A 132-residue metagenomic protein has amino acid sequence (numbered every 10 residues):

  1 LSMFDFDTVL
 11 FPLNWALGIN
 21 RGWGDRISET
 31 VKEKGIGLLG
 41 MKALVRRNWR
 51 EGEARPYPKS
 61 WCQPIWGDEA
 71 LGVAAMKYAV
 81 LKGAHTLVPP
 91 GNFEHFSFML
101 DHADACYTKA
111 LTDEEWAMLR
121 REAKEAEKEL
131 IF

Functional and structural regions predicted by a protein language model:
L1-F132: Beta/alpha (TIM)-barrel catalytic core signal, keyed to glycine-rich beta->alpha loops juxtaposed to Asp/Glu that bind
